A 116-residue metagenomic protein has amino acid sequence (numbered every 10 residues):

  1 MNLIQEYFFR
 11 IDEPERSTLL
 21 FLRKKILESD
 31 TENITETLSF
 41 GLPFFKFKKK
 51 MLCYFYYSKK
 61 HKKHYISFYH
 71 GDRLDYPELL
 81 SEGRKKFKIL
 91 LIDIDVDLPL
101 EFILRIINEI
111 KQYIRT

Functional and structural regions predicted by a protein language model:
M1-T116: Charge-dense, helix-prone N-terminal extensions
